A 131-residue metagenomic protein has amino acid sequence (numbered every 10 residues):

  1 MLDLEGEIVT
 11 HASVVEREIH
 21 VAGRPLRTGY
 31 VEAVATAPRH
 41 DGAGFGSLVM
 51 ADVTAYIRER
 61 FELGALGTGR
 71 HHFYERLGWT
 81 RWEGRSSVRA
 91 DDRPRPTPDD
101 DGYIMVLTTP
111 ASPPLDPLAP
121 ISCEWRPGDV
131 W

Functional and structural regions predicted by a protein language model:
M1-V34: A conserved beta-strand-loop-helix scaffold within acyl/acetyltransferase catalytic domains
L4-G6, R39, T108-S112: Short loop segments at secondary-structure junctions
V14-E16, V49-V53, E83-R93: Short acidic (Asp/Glu) patches
R17-I19, R39, H71: Short coil/turn motifs at secondary-structure junctions
V31, T36, G42-A55: Conserved acetyl-CoA-binding loop-helix of GNAT-fold acetyltransferases
E32, E62-G64, D101-Y103: Generic beta-strand structural signal
E59-L63, T68-P96: Conserved active-site alpha-helix within GNAT-family acetyltransferase domains
R89-W131: C-terminal "cap" of GNAT-fold acetyltransferases
